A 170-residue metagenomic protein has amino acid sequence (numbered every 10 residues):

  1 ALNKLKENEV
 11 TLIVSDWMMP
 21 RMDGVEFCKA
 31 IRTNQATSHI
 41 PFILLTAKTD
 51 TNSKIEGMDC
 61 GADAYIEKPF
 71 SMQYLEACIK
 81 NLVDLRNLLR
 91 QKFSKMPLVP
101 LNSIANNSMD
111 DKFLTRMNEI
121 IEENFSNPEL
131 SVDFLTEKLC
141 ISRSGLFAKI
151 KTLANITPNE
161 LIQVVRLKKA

Functional and structural regions predicted by a protein language model:
N3-K4, V25-S38, L161-V164: Short amphipathic alpha-helix used as the core "switch/output" element in two-component signaling
N8-V14: Active-site beta3 strand of CheY-like receiver
T11, M19-R21, K29, S38 (+1 more regions): The feature encodes the CheY-like receiver
E26, T33, S38, T49-A64 (+1 more regions): Alpha4 helix (beta4-alpha4-beta5 surface) of REC/receiver domains from two-component response regulators
I66-K68: A Lys-centered signature of the CheY-like receiver
F70-I79, V83, Q91: C-terminal output helix
V132-L161: Basic/polar phosphate-binding segments, predominantly the helix-turn-helix DNA-binding elements of transcriptional
